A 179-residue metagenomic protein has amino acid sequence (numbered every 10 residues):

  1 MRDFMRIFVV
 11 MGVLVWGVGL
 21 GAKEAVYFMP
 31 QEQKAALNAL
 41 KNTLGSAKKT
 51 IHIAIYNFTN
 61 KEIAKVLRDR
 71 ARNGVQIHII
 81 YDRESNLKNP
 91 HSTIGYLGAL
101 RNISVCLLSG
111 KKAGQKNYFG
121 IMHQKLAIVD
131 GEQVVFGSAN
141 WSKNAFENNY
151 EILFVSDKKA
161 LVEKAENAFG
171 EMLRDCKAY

Functional and structural regions predicted by a protein language model:
R2-V10: Sec-dependent signal peptide recognition, specifically the positively charged N-region followed immediately by
M11, H52, E151: Generic anion/oxyanion-binding catalytic loop in active/binding sites
M11-G21: Hydrophobic h-region of N-terminal signal peptides that target proteins for export in Gram-negative bacteria
G19-G45, D69-Y179: HKD-type phospholipase D/PLD-like phosphodiesterase module
L44-K49, N57-N60, A64-K65, D69: Helical hinge/lid and interdomain linker segments adjacent to catalytic or ligand-binding clefts that mediate domain
T50-I55, I79-Y81: Short catalytic-loop micro-motif centered on adjacent basic/acidic residues
I55-E62, S85-N89: Acidic-and-aromatic substrate-binding clefts and catalytic sites of carbohydrate-active enzymes
